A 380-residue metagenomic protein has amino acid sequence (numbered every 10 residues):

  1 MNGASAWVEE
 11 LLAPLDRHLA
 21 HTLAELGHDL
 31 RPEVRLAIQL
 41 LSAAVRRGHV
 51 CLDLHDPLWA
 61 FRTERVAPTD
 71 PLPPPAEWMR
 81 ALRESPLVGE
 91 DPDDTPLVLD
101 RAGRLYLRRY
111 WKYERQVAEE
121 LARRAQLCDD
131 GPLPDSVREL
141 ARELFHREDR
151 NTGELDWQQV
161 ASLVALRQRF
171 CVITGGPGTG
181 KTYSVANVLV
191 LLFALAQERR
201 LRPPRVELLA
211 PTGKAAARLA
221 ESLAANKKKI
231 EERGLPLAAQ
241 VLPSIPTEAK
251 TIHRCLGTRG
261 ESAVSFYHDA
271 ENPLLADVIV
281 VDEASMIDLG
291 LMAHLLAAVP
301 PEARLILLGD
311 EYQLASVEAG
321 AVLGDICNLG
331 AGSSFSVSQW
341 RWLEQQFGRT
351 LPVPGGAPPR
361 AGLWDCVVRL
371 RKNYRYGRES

Functional and structural regions predicted by a protein language model:
M1-S380: Conserved ATP-binding/catalytic motifs of P-loop helicase motor domains
